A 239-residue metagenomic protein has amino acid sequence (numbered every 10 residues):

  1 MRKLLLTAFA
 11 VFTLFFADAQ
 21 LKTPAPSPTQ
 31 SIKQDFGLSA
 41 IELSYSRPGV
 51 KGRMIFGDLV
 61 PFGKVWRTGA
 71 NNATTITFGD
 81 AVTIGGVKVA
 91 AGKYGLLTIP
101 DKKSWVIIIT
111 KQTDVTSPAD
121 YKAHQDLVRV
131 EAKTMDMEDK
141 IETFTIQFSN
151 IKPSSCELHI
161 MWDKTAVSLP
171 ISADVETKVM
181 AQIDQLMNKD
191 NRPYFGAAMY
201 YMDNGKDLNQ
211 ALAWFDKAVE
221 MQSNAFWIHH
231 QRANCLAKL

Functional and structural regions predicted by a protein language model:
M1-K22: Bacterial Sec-dependent N-terminal signal peptides
T74-M187: Long, contiguous interaction/recruitment modules in multidomain scaffold/adaptor proteins
G196-A198, R232-N234: Structural register within alpha-helical repeat arrays
N204-G205, L239: Structural motif corresponding to the intra-repeat A-B loop/turn of tetratricopeptide repeats
K217-A218: Canonical positions in the second alpha-helix
